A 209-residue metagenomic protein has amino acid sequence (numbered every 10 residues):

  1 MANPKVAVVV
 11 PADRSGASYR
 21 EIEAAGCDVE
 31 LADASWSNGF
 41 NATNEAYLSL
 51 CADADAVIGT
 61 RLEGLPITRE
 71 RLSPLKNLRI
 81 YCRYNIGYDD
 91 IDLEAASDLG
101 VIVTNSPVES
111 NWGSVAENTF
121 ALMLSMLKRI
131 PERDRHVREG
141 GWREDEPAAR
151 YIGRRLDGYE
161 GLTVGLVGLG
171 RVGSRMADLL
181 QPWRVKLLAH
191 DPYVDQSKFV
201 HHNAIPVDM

Functional and structural regions predicted by a protein language model:
M1-V108: An N-terminal-biased, well-structured beta-alpha scaffold segment characteristic of Rossmann-like dinucleotide-binding
P4, A17, N41, A149-M209: Rossmann-like dinucleotide/phosphate-binding beta-alpha-beta segment
G16, L65, R69, E117 (+2 more regions): Alpha-helical elements of the RecA-like P-loop NTPase motor core of helicases
G39-A42, D90-D92, G113-E117, K198-V200: Short, charged, surface-exposed secondary-structure boundary motifs
E45-L48, N118-L122, R143, H202-P206: Short low-complexity, flexible loop/linker segments enriched in glycine and/or proline with clustered acidic
G64-P66, G87-D89, I130, G173 (+1 more regions): Glycine-rich nucleotide phosphate-binding loop and flanking beta-alpha elements of Rossmann-like dinucleotide-binding
L99, S106-T163, R175-D178: Phosphate-binding beta-alpha-beta segment of Rossmann-like dinucleotide-binding domains, i.e., the NAD(P)
